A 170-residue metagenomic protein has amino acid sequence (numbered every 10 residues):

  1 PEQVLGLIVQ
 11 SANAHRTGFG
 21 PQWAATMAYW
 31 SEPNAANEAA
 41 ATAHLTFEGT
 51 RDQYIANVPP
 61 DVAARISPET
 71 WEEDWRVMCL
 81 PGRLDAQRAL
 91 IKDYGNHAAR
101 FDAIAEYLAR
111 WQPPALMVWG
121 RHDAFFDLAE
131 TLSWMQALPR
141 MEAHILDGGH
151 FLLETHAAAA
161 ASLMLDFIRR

Functional and structural regions predicted by a protein language model:
E2-H144, D166: Flexible "cap/lid" subdomain of the alpha/beta-hydrolase fold that forms the substrate-access gate
R140-R170: Catalytic active-site module of serine/aspartate enzymes centered on a nucleophile-bearing elbow/loop
